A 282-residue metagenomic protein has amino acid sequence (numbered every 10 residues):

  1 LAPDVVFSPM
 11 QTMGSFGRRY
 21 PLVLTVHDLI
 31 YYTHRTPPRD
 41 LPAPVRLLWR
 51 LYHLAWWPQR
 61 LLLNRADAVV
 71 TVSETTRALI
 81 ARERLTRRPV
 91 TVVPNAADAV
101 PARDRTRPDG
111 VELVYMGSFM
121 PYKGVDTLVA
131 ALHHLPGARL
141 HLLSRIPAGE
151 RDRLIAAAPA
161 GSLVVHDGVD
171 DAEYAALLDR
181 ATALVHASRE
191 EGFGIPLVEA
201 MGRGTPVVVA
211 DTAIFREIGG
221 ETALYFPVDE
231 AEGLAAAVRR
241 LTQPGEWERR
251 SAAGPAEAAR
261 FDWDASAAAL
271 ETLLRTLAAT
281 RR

Functional and structural regions predicted by a protein language model:
L1-R282: Carbohydrate transferase catalytic cores enriched for Leloir-type hexosyltransferases
